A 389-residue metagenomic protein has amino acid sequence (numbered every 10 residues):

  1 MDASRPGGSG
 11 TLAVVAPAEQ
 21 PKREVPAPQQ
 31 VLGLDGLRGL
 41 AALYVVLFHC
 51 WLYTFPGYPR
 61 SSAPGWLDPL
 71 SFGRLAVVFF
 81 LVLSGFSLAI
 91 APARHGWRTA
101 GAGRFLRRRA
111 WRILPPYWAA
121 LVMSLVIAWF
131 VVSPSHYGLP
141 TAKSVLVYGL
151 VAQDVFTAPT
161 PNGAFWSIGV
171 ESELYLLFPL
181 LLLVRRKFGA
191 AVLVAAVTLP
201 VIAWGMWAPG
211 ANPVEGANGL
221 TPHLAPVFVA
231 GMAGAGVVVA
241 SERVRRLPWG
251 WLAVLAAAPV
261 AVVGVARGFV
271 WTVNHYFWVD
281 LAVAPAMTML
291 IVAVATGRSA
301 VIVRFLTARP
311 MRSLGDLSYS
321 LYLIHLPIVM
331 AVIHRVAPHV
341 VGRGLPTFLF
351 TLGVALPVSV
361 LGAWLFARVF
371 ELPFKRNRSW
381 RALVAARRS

Functional and structural regions predicted by a protein language model:
S4-G8, V14-G33, L43, L47-S71 (+6 more regions): Alpha-helical transmembrane segments in multi-pass integral membrane proteins
L37-V46, A119, Y148, L193-V201 (+1 more regions): Alpha-helical transmembrane segments
R38, V78, E171, L314 (+1 more regions): Short, conserved phosphate/pyrophosphate- and ester-handling motifs at nucleotide-, phospho-/glycolipid
G65-D68, F72, A91, G103 (+4 more regions): Membrane-interface helix-loop-helix regions
V77-S84, V151, V170-L174, H223-G231 (+1 more regions): Hydrophobic core segments of transmembrane alpha-helices in multi-pass, intramembrane catalytic enzymes
F79-L83, L114-W118, Y322: Residue-level signal for the membrane-embedded core of alpha-helical transmembrane segments, especially mid-helix
A142, F188-V194: Transmembrane-helix signature of polytopic, membrane-embedded enzymes that assemble or transfer cell-envelope glycans
